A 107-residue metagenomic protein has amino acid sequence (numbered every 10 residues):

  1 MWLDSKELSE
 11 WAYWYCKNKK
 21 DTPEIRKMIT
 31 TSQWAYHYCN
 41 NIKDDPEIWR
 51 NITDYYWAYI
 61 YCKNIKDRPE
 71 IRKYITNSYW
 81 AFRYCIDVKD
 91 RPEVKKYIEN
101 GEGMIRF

Functional and structural regions predicted by a protein language model:
M1-F107: Ankyrin repeat (ANK) tandem alpha-helical domains that serve as protein-protein interaction scaffolds, prominent
